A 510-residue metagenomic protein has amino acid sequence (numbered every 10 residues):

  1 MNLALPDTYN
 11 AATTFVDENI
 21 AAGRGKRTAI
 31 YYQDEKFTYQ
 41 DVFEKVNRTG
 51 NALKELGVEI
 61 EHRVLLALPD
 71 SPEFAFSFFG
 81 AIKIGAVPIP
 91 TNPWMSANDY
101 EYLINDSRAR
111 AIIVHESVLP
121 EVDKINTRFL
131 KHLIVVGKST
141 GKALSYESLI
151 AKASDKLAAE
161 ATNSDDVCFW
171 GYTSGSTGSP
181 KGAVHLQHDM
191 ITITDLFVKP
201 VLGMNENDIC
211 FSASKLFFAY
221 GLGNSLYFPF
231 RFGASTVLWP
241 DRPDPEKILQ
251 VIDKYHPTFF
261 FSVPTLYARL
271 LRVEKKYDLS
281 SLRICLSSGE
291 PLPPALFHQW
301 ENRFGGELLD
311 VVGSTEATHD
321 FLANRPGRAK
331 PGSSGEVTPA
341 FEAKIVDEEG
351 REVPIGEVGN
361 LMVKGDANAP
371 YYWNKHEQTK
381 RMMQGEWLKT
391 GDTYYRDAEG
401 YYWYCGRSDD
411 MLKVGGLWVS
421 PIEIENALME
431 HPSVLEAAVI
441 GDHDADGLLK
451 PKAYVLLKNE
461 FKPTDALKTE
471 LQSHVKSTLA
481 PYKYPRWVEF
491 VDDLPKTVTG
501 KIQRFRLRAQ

Functional and structural regions predicted by a protein language model:
K26, G141, A151-Y172, S179 (+2 more regions): Conserved pre-ATP/AMP-binding loop-to-beta segment of ANL
K26-S71, A75-F79, S96-E101, E147-S148: Conserved AMP-binding/adenylate-forming core of the ANL superfamily
D34, A111, S117-S164, S179 (+1 more regions): ANL superfamily adenylate-forming
T38-Q40, C168-T192: Conserved AMP-binding A3 loop
M95, I112-V114, F260, G365 (+5 more regions): AMP-binding/adenylate-forming catalytic core of the ANL superfamily
R108-A111, T127-V136, T140, D208-F211 (+3 more regions): Conserved helix-loop-beta element of the AMP-binding
I191-S212, F217-T258, V273: Conserved AMP-binding/adenylation subdomain of ANL enzymes
P257-S262, L271-K330, E342: Gly/Ser/Thr-rich phosphate-binding loop
